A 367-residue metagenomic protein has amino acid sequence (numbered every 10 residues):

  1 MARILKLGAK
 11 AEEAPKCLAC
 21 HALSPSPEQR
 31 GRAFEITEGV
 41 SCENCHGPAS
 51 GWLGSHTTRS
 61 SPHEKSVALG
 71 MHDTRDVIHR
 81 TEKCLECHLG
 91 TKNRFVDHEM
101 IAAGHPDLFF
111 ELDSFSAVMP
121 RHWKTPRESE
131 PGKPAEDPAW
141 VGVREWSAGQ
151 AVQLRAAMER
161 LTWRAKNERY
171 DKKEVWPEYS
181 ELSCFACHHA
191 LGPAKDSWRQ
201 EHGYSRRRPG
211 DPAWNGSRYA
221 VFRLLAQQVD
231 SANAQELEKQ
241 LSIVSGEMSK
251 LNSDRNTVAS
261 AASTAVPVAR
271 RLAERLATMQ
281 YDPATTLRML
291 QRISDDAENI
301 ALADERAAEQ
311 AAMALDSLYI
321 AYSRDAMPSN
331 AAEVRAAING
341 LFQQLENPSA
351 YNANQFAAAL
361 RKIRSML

Functional and structural regions predicted by a protein language model:
M1-L7, S26-V40, N44, P48-A301 (+1 more regions): Primarily the internal scaffold of c-type cytochrome electron-transfer domains, especially repeated/multiheme c-type
E13-A14, L18-A19: A contiguous strand-loop segment
A22-L23: Mobile, glycine-rich extracellular loop/lid and propeptide segments that shape or gate substrate/ligand access
D295-L367: A cross-kingdom marker for long, charged
